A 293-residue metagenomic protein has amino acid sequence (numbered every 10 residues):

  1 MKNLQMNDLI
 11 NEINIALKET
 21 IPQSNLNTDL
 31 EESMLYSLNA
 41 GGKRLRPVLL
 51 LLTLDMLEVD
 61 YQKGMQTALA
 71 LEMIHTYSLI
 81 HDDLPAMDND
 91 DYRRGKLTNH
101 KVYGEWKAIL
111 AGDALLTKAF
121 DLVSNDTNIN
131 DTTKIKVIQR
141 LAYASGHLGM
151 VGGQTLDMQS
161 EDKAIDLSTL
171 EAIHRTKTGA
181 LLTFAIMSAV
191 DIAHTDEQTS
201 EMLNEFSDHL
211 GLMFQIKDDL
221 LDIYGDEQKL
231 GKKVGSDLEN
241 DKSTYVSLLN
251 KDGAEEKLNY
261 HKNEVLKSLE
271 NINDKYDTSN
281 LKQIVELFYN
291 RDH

Functional and structural regions predicted by a protein language model:
M1-I21: N-terminal amphipathic/basic leader segments beginning at the initiator methionine
I21-L269, S279-Y289: Mg2+-dependent prenyl diphosphate-binding active-site environment of isoprenoid biosynthetic enzymes
I272-N273: Short, solvent-exposed, charged loop/turn and helix-capping segments that join or cap alpha-helices on peripheral
H293: Phosphate/pyrophosphate-binding loop motifs in nucleotide- or prenyl diphosphate-using proteins
